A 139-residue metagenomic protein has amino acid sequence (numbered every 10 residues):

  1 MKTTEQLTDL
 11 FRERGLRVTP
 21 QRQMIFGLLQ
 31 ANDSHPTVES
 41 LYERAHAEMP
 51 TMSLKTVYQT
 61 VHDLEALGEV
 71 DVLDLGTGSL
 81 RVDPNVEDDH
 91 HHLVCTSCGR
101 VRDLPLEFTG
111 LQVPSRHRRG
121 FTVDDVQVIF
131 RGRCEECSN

Functional and structural regions predicted by a protein language model:
K2-G15: Short, Lys/Arg-enriched N-terminal segment that forms or immediately precedes the first helix of a structured domain
P20, A31-T37: Short capping segments at the starts of secondary-structure elements
Q23-L28: Pre-recognition alpha-helix immediately N-terminal to the DNA-recognition helix within helix-turn-helix or winged-helix
S40-H46, V57: A short acidic, leucine-rich amphipathic alpha-helix
V57-L67: Basic amphipathic alpha-helical segments that dock to polyanions
A66-N139: Non-DNA-binding regulatory cores of transcription-related proteins, predominantly C-terminal effector-binding
